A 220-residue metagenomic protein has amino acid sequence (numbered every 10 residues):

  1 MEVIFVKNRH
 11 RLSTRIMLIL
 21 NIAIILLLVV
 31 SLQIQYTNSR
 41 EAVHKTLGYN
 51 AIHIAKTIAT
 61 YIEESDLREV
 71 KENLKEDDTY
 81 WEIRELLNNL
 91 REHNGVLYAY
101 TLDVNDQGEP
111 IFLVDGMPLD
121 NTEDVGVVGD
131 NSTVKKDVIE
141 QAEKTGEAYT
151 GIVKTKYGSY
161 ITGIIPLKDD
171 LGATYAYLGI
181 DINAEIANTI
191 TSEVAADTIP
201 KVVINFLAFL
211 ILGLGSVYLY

Functional and structural regions predicted by a protein language model:
M1-H10, L26, E85, D106: Non-catalytic regulatory/interaction regions at protein termini and inter-domain linkers
N8-T37, V203-Y218: Extreme N-terminal signal-anchor transmembrane helix of membrane signaling/transducer proteins, especially in bacteria
N21, S31-E69, E82, I182: Membrane-proximal extracytoplasmic alpha-helices
Y61-G116: Extracytoplasmic/periplasmic helical hairpin of the input-sensing domain located between the first two N-terminal
G116-K154: Extracytoplasmic/periplasmic sensor domains and loops in membrane signaling proteins
Y157, K168-D169, G179-A196: Helix-start (N-cap) segments at beta->loop->alpha junctions that couple sensory/regulatory domains to adjoining helices
T162-L171: A short, hydrophobic, proline-anchored segment that marks a local hinge/packing element in signaling and regulatory
T174-A176: Glycine-rich acetyl-CoA-binding "A-motif" of GNAT/NAT acetyltransferases
